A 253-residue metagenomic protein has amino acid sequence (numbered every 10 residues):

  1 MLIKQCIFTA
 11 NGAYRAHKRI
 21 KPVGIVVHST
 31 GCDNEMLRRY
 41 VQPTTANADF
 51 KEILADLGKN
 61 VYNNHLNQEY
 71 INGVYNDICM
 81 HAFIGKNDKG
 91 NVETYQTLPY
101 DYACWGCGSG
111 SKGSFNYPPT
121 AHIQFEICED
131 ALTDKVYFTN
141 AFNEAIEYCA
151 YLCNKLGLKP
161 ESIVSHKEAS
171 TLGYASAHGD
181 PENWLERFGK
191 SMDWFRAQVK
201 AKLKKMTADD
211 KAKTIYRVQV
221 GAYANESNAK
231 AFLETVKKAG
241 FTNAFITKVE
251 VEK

Functional and structural regions predicted by a protein language model:
M1-I7, R15-R19, I25, N116-Q124 (+2 more regions): Basic/polar, cationic surfaces and motifs that engage anionic cell-wall and phosphate/carboxylate ligands
M1-P118, F188: N-terminal catalytic cores of peptidoglycan-degrading enzymes
G31-E35, N87-N91, Y100-W105, E129-T133 (+3 more regions): Solvent-exposed loop/turn segments at secondary-structure junctions within structured extracellular/periplasmic domains
M36-R38, V136, Y174, A229: Generic domain-boundary/flexible-linker signal
C79, L158-P160, F241: Short secondary-structure junction motifs
A208-K253: Solvent-exposed beta-strand motifs enriched in subsets of small alpha/beta binding domains, especially certain
